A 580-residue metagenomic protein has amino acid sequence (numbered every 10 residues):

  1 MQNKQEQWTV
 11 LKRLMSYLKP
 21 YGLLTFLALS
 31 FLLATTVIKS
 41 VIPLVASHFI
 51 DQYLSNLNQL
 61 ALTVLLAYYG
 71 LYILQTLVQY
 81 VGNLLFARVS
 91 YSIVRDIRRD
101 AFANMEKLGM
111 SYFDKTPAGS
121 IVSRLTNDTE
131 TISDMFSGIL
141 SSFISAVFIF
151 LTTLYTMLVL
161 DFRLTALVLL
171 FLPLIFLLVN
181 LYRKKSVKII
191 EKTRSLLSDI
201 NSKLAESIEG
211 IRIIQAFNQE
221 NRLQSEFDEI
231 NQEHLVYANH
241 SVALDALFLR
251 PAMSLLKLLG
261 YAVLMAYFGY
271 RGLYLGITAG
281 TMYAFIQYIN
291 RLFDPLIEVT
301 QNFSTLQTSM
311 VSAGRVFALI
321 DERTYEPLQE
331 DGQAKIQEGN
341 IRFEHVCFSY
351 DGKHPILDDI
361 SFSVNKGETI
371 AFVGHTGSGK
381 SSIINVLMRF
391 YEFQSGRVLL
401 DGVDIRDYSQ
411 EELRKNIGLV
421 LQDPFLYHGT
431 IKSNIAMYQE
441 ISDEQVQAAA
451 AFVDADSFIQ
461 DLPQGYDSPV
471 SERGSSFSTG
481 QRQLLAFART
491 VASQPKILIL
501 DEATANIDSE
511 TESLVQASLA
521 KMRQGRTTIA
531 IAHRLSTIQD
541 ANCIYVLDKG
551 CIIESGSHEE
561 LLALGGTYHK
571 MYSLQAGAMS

Functional and structural regions predicted by a protein language model:
M1-K4, Y91, R99-S123, N127-T129 (+6 more regions): Short intracellular "coupling" helices and adjacent cytoplasmic loop segments at the cytosolic face of multi-pass
V10, L18, F86-A87, V94 (+3 more regions): Juxtamembrane loop-to-helix connectors within ABC transporter transmembrane domains
P20, M110-S111, N127-F136, L140 (+5 more regions): An intracellular "coupling" helix at the cytosolic face of ABC transporter transmembrane type-1 domains
L23-L44, V64, Y68, F86-A87 (+4 more regions): Alpha-helical segments in transporter systems
T25-V78, L85, V159-R163, L275-A279: Transmembrane helix-loop-helix hairpins at lipid-water interfaces of multipass membrane proteins, especially the type-1
L57, A61-V64, G70, T156-L170 (+2 more regions): Helix-loop-helix
L71-S90, S137, S141-F148, L169-T193 (+5 more regions): Alpha-helical transmembrane segments of multi-pass membrane proteins
A262, L328, A334-S580: ABC-type nucleotide-binding domain
